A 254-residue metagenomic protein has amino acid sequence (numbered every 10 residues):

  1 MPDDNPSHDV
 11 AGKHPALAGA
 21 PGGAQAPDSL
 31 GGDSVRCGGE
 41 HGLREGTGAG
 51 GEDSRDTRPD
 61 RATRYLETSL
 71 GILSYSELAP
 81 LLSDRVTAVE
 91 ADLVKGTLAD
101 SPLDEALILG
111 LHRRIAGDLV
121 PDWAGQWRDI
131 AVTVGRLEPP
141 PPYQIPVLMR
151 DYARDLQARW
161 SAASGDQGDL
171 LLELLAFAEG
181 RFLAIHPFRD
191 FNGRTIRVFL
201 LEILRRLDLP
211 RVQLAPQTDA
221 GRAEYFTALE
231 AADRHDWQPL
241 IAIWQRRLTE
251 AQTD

Functional and structural regions predicted by a protein language model:
M1-D254: FIC/Doc superfamily catalytic core
